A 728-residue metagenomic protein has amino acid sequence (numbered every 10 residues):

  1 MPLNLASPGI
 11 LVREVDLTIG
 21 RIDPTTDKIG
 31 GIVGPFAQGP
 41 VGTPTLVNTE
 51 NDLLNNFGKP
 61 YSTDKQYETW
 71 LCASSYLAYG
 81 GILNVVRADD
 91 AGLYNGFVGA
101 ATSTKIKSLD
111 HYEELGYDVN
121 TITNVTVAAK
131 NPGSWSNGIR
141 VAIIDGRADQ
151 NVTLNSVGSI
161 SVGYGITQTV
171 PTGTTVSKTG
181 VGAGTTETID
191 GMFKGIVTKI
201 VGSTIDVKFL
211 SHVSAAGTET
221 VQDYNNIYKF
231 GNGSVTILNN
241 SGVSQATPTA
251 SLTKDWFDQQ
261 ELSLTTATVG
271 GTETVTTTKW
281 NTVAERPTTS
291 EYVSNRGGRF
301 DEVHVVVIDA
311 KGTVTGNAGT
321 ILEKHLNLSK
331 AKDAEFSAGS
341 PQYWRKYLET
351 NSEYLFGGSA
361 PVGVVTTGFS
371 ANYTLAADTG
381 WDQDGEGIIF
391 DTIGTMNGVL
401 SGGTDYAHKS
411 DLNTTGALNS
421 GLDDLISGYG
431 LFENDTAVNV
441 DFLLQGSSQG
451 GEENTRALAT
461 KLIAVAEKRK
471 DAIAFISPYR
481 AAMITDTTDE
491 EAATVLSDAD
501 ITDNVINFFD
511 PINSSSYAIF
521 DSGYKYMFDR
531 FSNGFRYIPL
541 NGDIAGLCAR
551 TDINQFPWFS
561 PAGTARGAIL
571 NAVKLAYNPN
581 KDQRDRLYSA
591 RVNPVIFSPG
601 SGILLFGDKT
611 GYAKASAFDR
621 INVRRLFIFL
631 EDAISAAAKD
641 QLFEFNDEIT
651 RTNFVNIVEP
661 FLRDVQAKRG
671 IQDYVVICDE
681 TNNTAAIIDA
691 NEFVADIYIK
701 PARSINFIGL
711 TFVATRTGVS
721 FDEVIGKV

Functional and structural regions predicted by a protein language model:
M1-D309: Extended assembly-interface regions of large multimeric machines
M1-K107, H111-E114, N120, V125-K130 (+4 more regions): Structured, hydrophobic secondary-structure cores that serve as assembly/anchoring elements
S103-K105, L252, T277, L322-H325 (+2 more regions): Generic N-terminal leader/processing signal
N137-R140, G316-A318, I708-T711: Short, charged, solvent-exposed linker or helix-capping segments at domain edges/interfaces that act as flexible hinges
I144-D149, G319-L328, E453-A466: Short linear, low-complexity motifs centered on an aromatic residue
D255-A360, V364, S370: Extended N-terminal export/anchoring regions of large proteins
